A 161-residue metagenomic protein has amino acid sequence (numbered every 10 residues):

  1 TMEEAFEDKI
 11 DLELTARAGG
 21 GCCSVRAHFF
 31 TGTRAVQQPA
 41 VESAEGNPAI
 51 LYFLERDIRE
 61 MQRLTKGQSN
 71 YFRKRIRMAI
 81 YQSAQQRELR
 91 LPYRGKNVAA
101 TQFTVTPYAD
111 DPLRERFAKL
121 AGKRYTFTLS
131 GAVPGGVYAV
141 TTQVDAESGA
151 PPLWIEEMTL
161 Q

Functional and structural regions predicted by a protein language model:
T1-S43, T65-Q161: Acidic, serine/threonine-rich low-complexity disordered tracts
E45-R59: Acidic/charged, solvent-exposed loop-and-adjacent secondary-structure segments enriched in E/D, K/R, S/T, and G/P
